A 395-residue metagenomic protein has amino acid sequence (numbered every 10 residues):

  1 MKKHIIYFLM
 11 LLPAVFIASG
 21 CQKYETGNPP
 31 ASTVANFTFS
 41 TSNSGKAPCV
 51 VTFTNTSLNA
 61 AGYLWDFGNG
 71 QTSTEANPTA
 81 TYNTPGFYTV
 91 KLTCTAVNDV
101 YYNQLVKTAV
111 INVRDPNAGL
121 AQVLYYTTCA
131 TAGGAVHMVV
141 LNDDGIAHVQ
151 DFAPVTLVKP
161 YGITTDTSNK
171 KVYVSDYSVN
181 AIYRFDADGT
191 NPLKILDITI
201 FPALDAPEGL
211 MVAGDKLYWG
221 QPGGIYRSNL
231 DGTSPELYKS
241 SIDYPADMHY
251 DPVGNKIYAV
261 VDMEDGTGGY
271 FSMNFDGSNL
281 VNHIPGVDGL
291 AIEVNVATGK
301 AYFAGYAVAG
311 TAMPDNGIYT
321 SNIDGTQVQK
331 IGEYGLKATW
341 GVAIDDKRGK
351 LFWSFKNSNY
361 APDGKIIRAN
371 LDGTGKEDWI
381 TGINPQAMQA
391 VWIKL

Functional and structural regions predicted by a protein language model:
H4, C21-L120: Extracellular/lumenal mature domains of secreted and surface-exposed proteins
V110-F152, K394: An edge-strand/N-cap motif at the start of beta-rich repeat modules
A121-V123, S168-K170, G214-D215, V253-N255 (+2 more regions): Short coil/turn segments that connect the beta-strands within blades of beta-propeller domains
Y125-T127, Y173-S175, Y218-G220, Y258-V260 (+2 more regions): Residue position within the beta-strands of beta-propeller blades
A130-G133, S178-N180, M263-G266, A307-A312 (+1 more regions): Short glycine/acidic-enriched loop and turn motifs that connect beta-strands
A135-M138, A181-R184, G224-R227, G268-S272 (+2 more regions): A short loop-to-beta-strand structural motif that recurs across blades of beta-propeller domains
D151-V158, I195-A203, Y238-D243, N282-V287 (+2 more regions): Surface loop/turn motifs at the tips and blade-to-blade linkers of beta-strand repeat domains
V158-T164, L204-V212, D243-D251, V287-N295 (+2 more regions): Repeated scaffold domains used in trafficking and secretory/extracellular systems, primarily beta-propellers
